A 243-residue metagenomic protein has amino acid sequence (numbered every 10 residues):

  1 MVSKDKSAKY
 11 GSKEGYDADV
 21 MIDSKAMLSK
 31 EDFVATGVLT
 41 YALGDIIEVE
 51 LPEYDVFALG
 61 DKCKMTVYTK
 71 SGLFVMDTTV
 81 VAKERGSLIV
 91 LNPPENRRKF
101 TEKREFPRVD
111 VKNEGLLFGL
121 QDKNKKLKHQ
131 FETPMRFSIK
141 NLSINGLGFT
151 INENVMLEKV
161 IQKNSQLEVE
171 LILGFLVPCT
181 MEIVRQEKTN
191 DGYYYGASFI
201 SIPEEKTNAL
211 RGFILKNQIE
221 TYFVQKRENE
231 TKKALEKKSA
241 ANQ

Functional and structural regions predicted by a protein language model:
M1-Q243: Structured alpha-helical
